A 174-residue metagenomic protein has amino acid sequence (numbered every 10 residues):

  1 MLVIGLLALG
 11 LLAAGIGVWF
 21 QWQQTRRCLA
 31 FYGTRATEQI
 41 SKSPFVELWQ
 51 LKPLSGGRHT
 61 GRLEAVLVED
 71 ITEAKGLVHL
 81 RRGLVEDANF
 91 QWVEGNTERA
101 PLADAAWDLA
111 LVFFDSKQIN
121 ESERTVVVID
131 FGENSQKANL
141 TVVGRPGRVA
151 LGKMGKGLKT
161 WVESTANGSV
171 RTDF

Functional and structural regions predicted by a protein language model:
M1-F174: Function-determining sites in protein domains
